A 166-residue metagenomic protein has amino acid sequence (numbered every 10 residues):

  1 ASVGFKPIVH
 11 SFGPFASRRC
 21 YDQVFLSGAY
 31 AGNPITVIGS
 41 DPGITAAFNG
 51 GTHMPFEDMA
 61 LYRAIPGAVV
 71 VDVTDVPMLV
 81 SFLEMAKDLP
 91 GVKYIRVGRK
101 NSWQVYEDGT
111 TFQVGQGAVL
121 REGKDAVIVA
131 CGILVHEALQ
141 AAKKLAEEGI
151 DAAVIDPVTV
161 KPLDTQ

Functional and structural regions predicted by a protein language model:
A1-V127, A152: Conserved thiamine diphosphate
G13, D41, G132-L134, V158: Residue-level signal for short, function-critical loop segments
V76, V135-H136, K161: Alpha-helix N-cap/helix-start and coil->helix boundary motif
A126-E148, A152-V154: Glycine-rich phosphate/diphosphate-binding loop of Rossmann-like nucleotide-binding domains
I155-K161: Short beta->alpha junction loops
P162-Q166: Glycine-rich, anion-gripping cofactor-binding loops and their flanking helix/strand elements in enzyme active sites
